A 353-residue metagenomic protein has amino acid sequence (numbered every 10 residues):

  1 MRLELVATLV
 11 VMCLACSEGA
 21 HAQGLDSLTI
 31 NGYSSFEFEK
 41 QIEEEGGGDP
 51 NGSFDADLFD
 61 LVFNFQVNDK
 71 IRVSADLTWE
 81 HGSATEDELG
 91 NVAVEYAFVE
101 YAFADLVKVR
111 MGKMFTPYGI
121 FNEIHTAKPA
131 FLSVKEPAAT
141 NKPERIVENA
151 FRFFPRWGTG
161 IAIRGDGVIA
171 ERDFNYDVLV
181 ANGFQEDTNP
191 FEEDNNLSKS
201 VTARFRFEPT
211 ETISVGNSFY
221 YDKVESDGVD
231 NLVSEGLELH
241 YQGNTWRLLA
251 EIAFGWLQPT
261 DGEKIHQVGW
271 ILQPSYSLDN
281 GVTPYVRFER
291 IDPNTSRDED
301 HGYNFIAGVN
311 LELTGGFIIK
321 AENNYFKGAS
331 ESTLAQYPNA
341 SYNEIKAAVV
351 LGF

Functional and structural regions predicted by a protein language model:
M1-L5: Positively charged n-region of N-terminal signal peptides that target proteins for export
V6-A15: Bacterial N-terminal signal peptides
C16-A22: Sec/Tat signal peptide C-region and signal peptidase I cleavage site
G24-Q41, P50-G183, L197-K199, R206-S214 (+3 more regions): Outer membrane beta-barrel
D26, Q41-D49, T85-D87, A97-A102 (+4 more regions): Outer-membrane beta-barrel pore domains
E148-F151, G165, T188-E193, R204 (+2 more regions): Short helix-to-loop capping/linker segments positioned immediately adjacent to catalytic or ligand/cofactor-binding
L179-E192, D222: Active-site-proximal beta-alpha loop/turn segments in soluble metabolic enzymes
A203-R204, E238: Short, surface-exposed beta-strand/loop micro-motifs that present aromatic residues
